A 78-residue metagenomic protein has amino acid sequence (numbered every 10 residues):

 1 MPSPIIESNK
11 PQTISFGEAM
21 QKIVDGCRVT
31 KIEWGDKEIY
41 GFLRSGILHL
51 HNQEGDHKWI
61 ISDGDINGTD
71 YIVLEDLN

Functional and structural regions predicted by a protein language model:
P2-K22: Mixed-charge, Lys/Arg-rich low-complexity intrinsically disordered regions
K37-S45: Short beta-strand-centered aromatic/proline hotspots
S45-N78: Short, compact, well-ordered microdomains
